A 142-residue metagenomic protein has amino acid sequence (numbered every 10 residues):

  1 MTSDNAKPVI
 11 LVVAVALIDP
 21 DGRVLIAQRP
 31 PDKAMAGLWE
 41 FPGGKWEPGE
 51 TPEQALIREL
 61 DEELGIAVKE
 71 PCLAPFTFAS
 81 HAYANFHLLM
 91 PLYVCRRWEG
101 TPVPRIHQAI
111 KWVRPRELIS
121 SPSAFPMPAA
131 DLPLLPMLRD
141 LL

Functional and structural regions predicted by a protein language model:
T2-V24, K45, F78: Conserved N-terminal beta-strand and adjoining loop/helix that marks the start of the Nudix/MutT-like hydrolase domain
K7, A16, P31, S80 (+2 more regions): Short secondary-structure boundary/capping segments
L11-V13, G22, L88-P91, Q108: Change "...and in nucleic-acid phosphodiester-cleaving endonucleases..." to "...and in nucleic-acid processing enzymes
D19, T77-P102, K111: Active-site-adjacent beta-strand/loop module that shapes the phosphate/pyrophosphate-binding cleft
R23-E62: Conserved Nudix-box catalytic region and its N-terminal flanking loop in Nudix hydrolases and closely related
A67-T77: A short coil-to-beta-strand element that immediately follows conserved catalytic motifs
L92-V94, V103-R139: NUDIX/MutT-family hydrolases
